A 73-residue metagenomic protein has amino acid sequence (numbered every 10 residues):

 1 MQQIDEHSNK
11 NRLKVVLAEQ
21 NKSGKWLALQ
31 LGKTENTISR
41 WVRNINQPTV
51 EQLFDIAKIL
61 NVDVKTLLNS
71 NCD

Functional and structural regions predicted by a protein language model:
M1-K22: A short, Lys/Arg-rich alpha-helix, primarily the initiator
E19, Q30, I59: Residues within the alpha-helical elements of helix-turn-helix
G24, E35, V50-L53: Helix-turn-helix DNA-binding elements, focusing on the entry/boundary residues of the two helices that contact DNA
W26, T37, T66: Residues in the helix-turn-helix
L27-A28, I56: Short alpha-helical "recognition helix" segments of helix-turn-helix
K33-P48: Recognition helix of helix-turn-helix/homeodomain-like DNA-binding domains that insert into the DNA major groove
E51-T66: DNA major-groove recognition helix of helix-turn-helix/homeodomain DNA-binding modules
